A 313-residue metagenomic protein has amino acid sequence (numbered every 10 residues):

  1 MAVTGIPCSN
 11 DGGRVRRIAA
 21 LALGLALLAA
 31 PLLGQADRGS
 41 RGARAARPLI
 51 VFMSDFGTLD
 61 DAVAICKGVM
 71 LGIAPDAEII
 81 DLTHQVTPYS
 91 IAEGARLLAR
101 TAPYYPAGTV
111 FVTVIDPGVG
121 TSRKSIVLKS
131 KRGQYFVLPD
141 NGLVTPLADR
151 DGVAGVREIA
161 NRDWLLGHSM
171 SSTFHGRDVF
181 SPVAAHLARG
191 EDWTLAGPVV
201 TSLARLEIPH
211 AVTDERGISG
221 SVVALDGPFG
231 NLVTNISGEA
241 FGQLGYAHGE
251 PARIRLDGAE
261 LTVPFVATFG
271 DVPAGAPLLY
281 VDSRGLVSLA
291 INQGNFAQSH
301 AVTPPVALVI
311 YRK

Functional and structural regions predicted by a protein language model:
M1-V15: N-terminal secretory signal peptides that target proteins for export/translocation
L21-P31: Bacterial N-terminal signal peptides
G34-A36: Boundary at the C-terminal end of the N-terminal hydrophobic targeting segment
R47-L49, D61, G72-I79, Q85 (+3 more regions): Active-site histidine-anchored catalytic micro-motif
S54-F56, L82-H84, V114-P117, S130-K131 (+9 more regions): Fold-independent oxyanion-binding glycine-rich loops and adjacent beta-strand/coil segments at enzyme active sites
S169-I236, L244-Y246: Anionic-ligand-binding alpha/beta catalytic cores of soluble enzymes and soluble regulatory domains that recognize
V233-S299: A conserved acidic, glycine/proline-rich C-terminal tail/linker
Q293-K313: Pepsin/retropepsin-fold aspartyl endopeptidases
